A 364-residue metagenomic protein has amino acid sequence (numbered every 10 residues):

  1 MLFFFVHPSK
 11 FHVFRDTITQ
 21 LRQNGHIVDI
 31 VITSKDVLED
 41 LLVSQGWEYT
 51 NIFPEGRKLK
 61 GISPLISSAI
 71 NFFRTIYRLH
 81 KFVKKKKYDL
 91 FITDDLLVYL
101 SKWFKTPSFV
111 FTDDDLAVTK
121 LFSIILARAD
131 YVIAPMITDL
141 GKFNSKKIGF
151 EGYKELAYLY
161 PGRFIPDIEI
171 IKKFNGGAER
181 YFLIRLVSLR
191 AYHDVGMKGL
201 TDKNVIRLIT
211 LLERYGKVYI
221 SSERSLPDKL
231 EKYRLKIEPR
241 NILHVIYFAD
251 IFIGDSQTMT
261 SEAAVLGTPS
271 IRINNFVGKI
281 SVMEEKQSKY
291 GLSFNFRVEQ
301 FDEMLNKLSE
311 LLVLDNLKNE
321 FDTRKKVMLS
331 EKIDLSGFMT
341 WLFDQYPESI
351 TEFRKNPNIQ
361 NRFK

Functional and structural regions predicted by a protein language model:
F5, R22-N71: Conserved nucleotide-sugar phosphate-binding/catalytic loop shared by glycosyltransferases and other
E48-I62, I184, L189, I206-P239: Catalytic donor nucleotide-activated moiety binding site of glycosyltransferases and closely related
T75-L79, S225-M259: Donor nucleotide-activated moiety binding/catalytic core segment of transferases that use nucleotide-activated donors
L90-L100, V110, V245-E284: A donor-sugar binding/catalytic signature common to diverse glycosyltransferases and related nucleotide-sugar
F109-F111, V118, F122-I133, I246: A conserved, positively charged/aromatic
A129, I133-K198: A nucleotide-sugar donor-handling region in carbohydrate enzymes
V265-T323: Catalytic binding pocket for nucleotide-activated donors in carbohydrate/polymer assembly enzymes
V313-K364: C-terminal amphipathic helix plus adjacent low-complexity, charged tail appended to glycosyltransferase catalytic
